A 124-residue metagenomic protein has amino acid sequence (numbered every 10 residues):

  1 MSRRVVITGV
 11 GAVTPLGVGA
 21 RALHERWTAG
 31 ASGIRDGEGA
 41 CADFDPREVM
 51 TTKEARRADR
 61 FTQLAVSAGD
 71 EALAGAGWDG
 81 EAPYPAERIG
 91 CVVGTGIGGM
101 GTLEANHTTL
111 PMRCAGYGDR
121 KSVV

Functional and structural regions predicted by a protein language model:
M1-V124: Conserved "HGTGT" condensation-loop signature of ketosynthase/thiolase-family condensing enzymes that catalyze
